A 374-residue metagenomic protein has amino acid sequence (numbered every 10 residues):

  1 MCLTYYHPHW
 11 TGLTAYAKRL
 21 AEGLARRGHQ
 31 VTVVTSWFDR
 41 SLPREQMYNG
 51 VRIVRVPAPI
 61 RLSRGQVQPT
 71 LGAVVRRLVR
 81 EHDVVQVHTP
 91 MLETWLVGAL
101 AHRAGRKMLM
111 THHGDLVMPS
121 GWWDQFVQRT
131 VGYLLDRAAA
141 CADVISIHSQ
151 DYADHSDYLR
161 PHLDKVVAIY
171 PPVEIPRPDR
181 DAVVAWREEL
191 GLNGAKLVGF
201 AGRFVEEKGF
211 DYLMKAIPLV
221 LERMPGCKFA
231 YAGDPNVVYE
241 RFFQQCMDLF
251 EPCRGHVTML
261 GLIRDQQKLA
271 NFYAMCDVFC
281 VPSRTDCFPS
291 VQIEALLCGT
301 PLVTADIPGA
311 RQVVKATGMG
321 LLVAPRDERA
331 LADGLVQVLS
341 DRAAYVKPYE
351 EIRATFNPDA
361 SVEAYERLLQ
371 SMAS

Functional and structural regions predicted by a protein language model:
T70, K107, V117-R137, D154 (+1 more regions): Nucleotide-sugar donor phosphate/pyrophosphate-binding loop at the beta->alpha transition of glycosyltransferases
V79, A270-C276: Short alpha-helical donor nucleotide-sugar binding micro-motif in glycosyltransferases
P90, R284: Aromatic "clamp/platform" in nucleotide-sugar-dependent glycosyltransferases that forms part of the donor/acceptor
G132, D136-R177: A short, active-site helix/loop in glycosyltransferases that binds the activated sugar's phosphate group
L192-K208, M214-I217, A230: Conserved donor-binding/catalytic core segment of Leloir-type glycosyltransferases
F243-I263: Nucleotide-activated donor-binding/catalytic signature segment of Leloir-type glycosyltransferases, i.e., the conserved
P301-T304: Short hydrophobic beta-strand element within catalytic cores of glycosyltransferases and related nucleotide-activated
A316-T317, L321-E328, V336-R342: Conserved acidic donor-binding segment of nucleotide-sugar-dependent glycosyltransferases
